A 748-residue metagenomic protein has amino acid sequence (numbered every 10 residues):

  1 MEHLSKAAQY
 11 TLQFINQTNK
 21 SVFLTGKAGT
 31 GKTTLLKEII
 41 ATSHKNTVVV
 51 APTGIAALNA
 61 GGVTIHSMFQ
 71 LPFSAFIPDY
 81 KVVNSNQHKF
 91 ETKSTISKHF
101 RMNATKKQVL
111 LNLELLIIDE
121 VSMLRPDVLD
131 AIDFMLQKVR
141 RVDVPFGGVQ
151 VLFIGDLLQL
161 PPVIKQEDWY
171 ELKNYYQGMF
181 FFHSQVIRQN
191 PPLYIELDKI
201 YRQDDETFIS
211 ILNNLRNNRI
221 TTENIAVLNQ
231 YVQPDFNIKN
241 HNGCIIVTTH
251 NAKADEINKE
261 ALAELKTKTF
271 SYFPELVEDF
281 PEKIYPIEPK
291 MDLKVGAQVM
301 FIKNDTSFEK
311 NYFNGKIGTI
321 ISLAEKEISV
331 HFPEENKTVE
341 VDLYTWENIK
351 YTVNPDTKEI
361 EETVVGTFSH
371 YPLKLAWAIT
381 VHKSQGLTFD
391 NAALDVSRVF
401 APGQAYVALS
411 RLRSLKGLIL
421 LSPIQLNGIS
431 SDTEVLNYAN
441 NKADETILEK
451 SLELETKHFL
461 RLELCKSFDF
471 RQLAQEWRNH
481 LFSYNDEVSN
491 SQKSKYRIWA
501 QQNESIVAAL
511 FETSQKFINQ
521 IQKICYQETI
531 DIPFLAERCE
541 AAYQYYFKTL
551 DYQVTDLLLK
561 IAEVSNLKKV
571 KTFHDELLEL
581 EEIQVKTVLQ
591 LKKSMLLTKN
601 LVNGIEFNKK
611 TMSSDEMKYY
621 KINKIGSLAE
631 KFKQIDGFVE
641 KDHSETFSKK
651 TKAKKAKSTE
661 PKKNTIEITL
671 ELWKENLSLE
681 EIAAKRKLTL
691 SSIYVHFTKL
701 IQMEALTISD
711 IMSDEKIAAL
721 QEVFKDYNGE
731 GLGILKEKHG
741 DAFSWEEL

Functional and structural regions predicted by a protein language model:
M1-F647: Conserved ATP-binding/catalytic motifs of P-loop helicase motor domains
E38, E256, E671, V695 (+3 more regions): DNA-binding alpha-helical recognition surfaces that contact promoter or target DNA
T42-S43, M135, N676, T689-L690 (+2 more regions): The DNA-recognition helices of helix-turn-helix-type DNA-binding domains
L387, H696-I701, D714: Noncatalytic alpha-helical scaffolds and linker/capping helices
E645-S658, K699-I708: Short, Lys/Arg-enriched N-terminal segment that forms or immediately precedes the first helix of a structured domain
E660-L677, I717-G729: Short, amphipathic alpha-helical "recognition" segments used to contact nucleic acids or chromatin
A683-T698, E730, I734-L748: Short, basic interhelical loop/turn and adjoining N-cap of the next helix at nucleic-acid- or acidic-partner-contacting
E704-Q721: Short Lys/Arg-enriched helix C-cap and helix-to-coil transition segments that create basic nucleic-acid-contact patches
